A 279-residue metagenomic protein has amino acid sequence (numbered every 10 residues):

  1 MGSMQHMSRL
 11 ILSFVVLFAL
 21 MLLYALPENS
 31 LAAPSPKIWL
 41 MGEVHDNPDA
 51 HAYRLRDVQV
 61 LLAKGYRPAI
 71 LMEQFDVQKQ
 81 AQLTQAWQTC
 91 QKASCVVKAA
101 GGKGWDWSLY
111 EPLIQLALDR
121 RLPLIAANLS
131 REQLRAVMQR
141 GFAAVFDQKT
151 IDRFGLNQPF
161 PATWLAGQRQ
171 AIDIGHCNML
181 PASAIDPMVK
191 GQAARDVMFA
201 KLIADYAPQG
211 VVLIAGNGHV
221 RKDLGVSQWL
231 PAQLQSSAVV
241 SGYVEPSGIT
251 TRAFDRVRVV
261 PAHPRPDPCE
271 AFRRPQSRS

Functional and structural regions predicted by a protein language model:
M4-V15: Bacterial N-terminal signal peptides that target proteins for export
A19-K37: N- or domain-start disorder-to-order transition segments that initiate the globular core
L31-A63: Zymogen propeptides
P36-W39, P68, Q209-A215: Generic beta-sheet signal
V44-N47, F75-K79, S130-L134, N217-R221 (+1 more regions): Solvent-exposed loop/turn segments at secondary-structure junctions within structured extracellular/periplasmic domains
A69-F75, V239-G242: Short internal beta-strands
A81-Y206: A substrate-binding/cap region within the structured catalytic cores of diverse enzymes
M198-A204, V212, H219-S279: C-terminal regions of proteins
